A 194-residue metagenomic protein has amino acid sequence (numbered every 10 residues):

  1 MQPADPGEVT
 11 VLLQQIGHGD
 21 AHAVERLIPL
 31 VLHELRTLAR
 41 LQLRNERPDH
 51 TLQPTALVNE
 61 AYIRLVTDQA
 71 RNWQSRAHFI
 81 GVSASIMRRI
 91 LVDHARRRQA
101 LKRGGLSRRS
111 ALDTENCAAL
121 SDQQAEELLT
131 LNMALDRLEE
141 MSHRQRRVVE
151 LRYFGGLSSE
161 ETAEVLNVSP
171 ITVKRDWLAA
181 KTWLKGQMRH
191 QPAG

Functional and structural regions predicted by a protein language model:
Q2-A4, H18-R26, L38-V58, P170 (+1 more regions): Short, charged helix-capping/linker segments at alpha-helix termini
Q14-H18, L41-P48, E60-H78: Sigma70-family region 2
L32, T55-I63, R76-R96: Σ70-family region 2.3-2.4 aromatic/basic alpha-helix that recognizes the −10 promoter and nucleates DNA melting
L41-R44, R88-L106: Arg/Lys-rich amphipathic alpha helix in sigma70-family domain 2
L57, Y62-D68, G104-Q124, L131 (+1 more regions): Internal acidic/polar
E139-S159: Short amphipathic alpha helix immediately N-terminal
G155-R175: Helix-turn-helix DNA-binding module
K181-G194: Short, Lys/Arg-enriched C-terminal cap helix and immediately downstream tail that follows
